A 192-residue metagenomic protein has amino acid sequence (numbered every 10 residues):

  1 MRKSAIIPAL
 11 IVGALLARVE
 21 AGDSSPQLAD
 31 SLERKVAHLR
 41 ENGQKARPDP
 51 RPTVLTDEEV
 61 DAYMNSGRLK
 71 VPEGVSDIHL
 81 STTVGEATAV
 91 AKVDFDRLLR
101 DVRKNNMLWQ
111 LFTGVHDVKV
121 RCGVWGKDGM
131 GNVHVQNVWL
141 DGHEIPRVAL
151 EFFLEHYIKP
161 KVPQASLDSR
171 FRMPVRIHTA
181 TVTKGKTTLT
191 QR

Functional and structural regions predicted by a protein language model:
M1-I7: Bacterial N-terminal signal peptides that target proteins for export
I7-P8, K45: Intrinsically disordered, low-complexity segments enriched in polar/charged small residues
P8-L15: Bacterial N-terminal signal peptides
R18-R192: Extracellular/lumenal and peripheral-membrane lipid-interaction modules
